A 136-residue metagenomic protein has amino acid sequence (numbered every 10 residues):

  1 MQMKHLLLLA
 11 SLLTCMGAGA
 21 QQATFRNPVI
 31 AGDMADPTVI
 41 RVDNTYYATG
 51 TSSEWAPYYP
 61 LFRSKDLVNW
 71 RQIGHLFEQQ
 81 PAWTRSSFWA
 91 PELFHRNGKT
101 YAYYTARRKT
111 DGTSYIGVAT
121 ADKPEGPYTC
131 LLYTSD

Functional and structural regions predicted by a protein language model:
M1-Q22: Bacterial Sec-dependent N-terminal signal peptides
Q22-F25, V68-Q72, P124-L131: Beta-strand initiation motifs
V29-A56: Beta-strand-rich domains and repeat architectures in extracellular enzymes and scaffolds, especially beta-propellers
G50-I73: Beta-propeller domains
E54-P57, K109-S114: Short, solvent-exposed loop/turn segments at conserved positions within beta-propeller repeat blades
S64, G117-K123: Beta-propeller blade signature
R71-A106: Blade-loop segments of beta-propeller domains
Y133-D136: Conserved small/polar residues in nucleotide/adenosyl-binding loops
